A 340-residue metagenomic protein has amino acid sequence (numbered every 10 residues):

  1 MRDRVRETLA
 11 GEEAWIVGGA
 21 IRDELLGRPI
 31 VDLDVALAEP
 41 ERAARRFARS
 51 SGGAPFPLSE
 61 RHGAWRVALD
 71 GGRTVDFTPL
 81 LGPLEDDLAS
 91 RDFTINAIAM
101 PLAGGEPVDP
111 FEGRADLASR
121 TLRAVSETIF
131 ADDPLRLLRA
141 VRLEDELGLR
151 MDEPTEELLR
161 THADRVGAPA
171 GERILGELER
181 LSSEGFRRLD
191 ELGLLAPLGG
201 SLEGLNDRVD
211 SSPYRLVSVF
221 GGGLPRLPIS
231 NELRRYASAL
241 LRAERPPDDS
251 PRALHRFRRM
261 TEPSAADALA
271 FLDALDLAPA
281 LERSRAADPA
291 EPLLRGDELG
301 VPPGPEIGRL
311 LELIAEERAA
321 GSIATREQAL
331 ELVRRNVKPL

Functional and structural regions predicted by a protein language model:
M1-L340: Catalytic cores of the polymerase beta-like nucleotidyltransferase superfamily and closely associated nucleotide
